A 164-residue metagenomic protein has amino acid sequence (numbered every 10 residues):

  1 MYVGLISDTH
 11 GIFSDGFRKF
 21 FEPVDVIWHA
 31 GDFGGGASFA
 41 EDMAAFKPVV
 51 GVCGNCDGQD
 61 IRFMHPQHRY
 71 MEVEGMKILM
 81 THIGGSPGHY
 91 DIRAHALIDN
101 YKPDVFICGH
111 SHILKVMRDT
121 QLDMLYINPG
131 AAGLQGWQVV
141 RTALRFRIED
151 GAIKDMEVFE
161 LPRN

Functional and structural regions predicted by a protein language model:
M1-G4, Y70-L79, D119-L125, I148-E157: Beta-strand-turn-beta hairpins that frame and shape the catalytic cleft of phosphate-ester-processing enzymes
M1-V49, D57-Q67, G75, V139-T142 (+1 more regions): N-terminal active-site segment of His-dependent metallophosphoesterases
L5-S7, V26-D32, V50-N55, L79-H82 (+2 more regions): Active-site neighborhood of phospho(di)ester-bond hydrolases with catalytic His/Asp-centered motifs
G11-D15, G34-S38, C56-R62, G85-Y90 (+2 more regions): Active-site environment of divalent metal-dependent phosphoester hydrolases
V50, H89-A152: Conserved beta-sheet core of the metallophosphoesterase superfamily
D57-K102, L134-Q135: Active-site-proximal segments of metal-dependent phosphoesterases and phosphodiesterases across multiple
V73, I83, P129-A131, I148 (+1 more regions): Active-site donor-binding loop signature of nucleotide-sugar glycosyltransferases
M156-N164: Short, solvent-exposed aromatic-acidic interface loops
